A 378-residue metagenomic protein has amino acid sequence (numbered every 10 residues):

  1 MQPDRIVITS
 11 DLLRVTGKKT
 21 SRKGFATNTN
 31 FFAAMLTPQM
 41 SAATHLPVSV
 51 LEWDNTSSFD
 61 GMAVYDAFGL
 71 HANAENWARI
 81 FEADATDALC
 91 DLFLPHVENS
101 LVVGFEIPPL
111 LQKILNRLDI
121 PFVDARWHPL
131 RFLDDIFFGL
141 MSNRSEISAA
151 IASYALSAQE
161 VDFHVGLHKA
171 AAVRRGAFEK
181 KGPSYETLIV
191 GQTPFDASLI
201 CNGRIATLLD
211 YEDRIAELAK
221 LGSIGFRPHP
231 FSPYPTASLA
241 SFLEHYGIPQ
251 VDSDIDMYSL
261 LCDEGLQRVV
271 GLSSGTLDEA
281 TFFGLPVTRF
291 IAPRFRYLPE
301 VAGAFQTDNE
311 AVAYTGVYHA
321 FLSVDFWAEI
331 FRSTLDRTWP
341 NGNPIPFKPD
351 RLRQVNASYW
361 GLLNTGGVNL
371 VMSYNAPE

Functional and structural regions predicted by a protein language model:
M1-A83, Y359-E378: N-terminal pre-catalytic "stem/leader" segment of glycosyltransferase-like enzymes
V7-V15, E52-T56, R126-H128, S184-S198 (+2 more regions): Short loop/turn segments at strand-loop or loop-helix junctions that form parts of catalytic or ligand-binding pockets
G24-N28, R175-S238: Conserved catalytic-core segment of nucleotide-activated headgroup transferases in glycan assembly
P47-H71, D213-S253: Catalytic donor nucleotide-activated moiety binding site of glycosyltransferases and closely related
A63-L101, A158-V161, V165: Conserved nucleotide-sugar donor-binding subdomain of glycosyltransferases
F81-C90, G222, P230-D278, F282: Donor nucleotide-activated moiety binding/catalytic core segment of transferases that use nucleotide-activated donors
V103-I114, D254-A302: A donor-sugar binding/catalytic signature common to diverse glycosyltransferases and related nucleotide-sugar
G139-E179, P299-E378: Leloir-type glycosyltransferase catalytic cores
